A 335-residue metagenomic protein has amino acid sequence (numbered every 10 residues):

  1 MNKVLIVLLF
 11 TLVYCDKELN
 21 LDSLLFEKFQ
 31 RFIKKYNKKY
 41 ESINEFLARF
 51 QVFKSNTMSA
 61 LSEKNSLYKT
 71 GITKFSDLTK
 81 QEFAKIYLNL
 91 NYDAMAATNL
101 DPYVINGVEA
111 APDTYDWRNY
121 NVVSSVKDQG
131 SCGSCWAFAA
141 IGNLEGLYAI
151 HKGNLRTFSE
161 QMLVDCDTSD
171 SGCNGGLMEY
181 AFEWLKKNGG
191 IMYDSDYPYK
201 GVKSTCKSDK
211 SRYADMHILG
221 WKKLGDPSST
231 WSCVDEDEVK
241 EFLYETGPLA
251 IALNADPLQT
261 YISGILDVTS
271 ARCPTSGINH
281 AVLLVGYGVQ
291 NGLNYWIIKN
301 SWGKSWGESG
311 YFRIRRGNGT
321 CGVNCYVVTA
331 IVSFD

Functional and structural regions predicted by a protein language model:
K3-L8, V13-D335: Catalytic-core signature of thiol
